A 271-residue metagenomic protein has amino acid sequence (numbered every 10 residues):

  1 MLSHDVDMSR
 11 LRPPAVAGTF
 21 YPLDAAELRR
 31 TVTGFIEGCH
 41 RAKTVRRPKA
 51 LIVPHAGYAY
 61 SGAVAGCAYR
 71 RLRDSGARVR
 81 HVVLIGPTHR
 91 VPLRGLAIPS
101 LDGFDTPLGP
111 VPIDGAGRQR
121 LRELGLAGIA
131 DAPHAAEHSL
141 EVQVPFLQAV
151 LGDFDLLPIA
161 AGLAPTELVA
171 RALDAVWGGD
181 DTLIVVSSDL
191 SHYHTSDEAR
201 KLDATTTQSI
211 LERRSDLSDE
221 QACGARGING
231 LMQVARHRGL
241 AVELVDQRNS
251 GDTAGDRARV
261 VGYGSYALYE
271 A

Functional and structural regions predicted by a protein language model:
S3-G255, A267-A271: Active-site histidine-anchored catalytic micro-motif
V260-S265: Short hydrophobic/aromatic beta-strand or adjacent loop that forms the aromatic wall/cage of a ligand/substrate-binding
